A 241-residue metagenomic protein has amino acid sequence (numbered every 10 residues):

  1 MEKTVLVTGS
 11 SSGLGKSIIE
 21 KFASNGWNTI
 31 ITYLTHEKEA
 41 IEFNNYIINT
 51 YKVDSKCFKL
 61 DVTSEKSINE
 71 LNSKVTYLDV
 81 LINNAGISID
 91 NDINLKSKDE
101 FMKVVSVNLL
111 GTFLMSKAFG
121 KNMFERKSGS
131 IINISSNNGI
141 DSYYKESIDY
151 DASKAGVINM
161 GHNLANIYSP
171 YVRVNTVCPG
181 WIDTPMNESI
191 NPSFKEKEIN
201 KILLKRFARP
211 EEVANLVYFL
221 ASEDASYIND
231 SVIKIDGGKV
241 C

Functional and structural regions predicted by a protein language model:
S11-S12: Conserved glycine-rich cofactor-binding loop
D92-I93, E100-V105, N187, F194 (+1 more regions): Substrate-binding pocket helix/loop in short-chain dehydrogenase/reductase
S116, S153, G161: Active-site helix of classical SDR
S136: Residue(s) in the substrate-gating loop at a strand-loop-helix junction that position the organic substrate next
D141-S142, Y218, N229-C241: Short C-terminal tail/terminal secondary-structure segment of NAD(P)H-dependent dehydrogenase/reductase domains
S169-R173, I228-D230: Short, small/polar-rich loop/turn modules that mediate ligand/substrate recognition or access, typified
L203-V213: A conserved structural motif in NAD(P)-dependent oxidoreductases
